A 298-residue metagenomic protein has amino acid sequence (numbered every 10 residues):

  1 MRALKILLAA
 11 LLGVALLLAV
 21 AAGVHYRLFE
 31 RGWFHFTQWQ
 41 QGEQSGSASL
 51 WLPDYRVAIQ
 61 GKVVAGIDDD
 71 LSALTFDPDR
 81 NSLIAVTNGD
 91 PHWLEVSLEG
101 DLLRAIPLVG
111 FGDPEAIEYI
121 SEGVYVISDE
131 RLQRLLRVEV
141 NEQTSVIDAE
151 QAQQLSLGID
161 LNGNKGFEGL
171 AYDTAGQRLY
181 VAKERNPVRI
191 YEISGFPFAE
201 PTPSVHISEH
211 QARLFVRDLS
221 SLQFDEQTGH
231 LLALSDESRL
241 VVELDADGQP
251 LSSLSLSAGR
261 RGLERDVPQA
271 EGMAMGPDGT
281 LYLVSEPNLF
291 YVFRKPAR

Functional and structural regions predicted by a protein language model:
R2-R298: Sequence/structural signature of beta-propeller domains
